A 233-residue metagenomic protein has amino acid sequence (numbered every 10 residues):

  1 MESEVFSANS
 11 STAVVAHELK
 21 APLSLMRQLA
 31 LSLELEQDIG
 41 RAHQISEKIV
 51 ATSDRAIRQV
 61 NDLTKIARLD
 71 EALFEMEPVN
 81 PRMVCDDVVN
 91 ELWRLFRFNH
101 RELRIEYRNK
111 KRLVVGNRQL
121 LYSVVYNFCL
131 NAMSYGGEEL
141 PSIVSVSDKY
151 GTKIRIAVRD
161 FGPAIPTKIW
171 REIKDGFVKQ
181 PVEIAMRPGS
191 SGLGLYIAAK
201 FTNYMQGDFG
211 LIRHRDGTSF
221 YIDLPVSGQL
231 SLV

Functional and structural regions predicted by a protein language model:
L25-I39, L69: Conserved C-terminal segment of the DHp
A51-A56: Short alpha-helical segment of the dimerization/phosphotransfer core of two-component systems
D70-E75, L113-G116: Conserved micro-motifs of the catalytic ATP-binding
F96-I105: Short conserved segments within the C-terminal catalytic ATPase subdomain
I165-V178: Short conserved segment of the HATPase_c
